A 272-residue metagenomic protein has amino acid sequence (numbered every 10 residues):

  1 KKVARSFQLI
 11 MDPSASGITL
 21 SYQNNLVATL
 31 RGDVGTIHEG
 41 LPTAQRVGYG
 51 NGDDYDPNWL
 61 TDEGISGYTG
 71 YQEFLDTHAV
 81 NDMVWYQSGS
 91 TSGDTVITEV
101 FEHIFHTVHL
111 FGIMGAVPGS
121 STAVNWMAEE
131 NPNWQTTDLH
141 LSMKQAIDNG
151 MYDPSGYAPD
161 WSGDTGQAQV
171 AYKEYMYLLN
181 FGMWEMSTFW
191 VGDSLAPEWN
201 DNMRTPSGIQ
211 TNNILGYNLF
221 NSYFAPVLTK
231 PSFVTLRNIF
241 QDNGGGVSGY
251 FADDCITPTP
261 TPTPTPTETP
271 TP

Functional and structural regions predicted by a protein language model:
K1-I147: Acidic/His-rich structured neighborhood in mature extracellular/periplasmic domains
K2, S6, E99, Y172-L179 (+1 more regions): Extracytoplasmic/secreted proteins, especially bacterial periplasmic and envelope-associated proteins
Y22, Y49, Y55, Y68-Y71 (+8 more regions): Sequence-level detector for tyrosine residue identity
N24-N25, N51, N58, N81 (+9 more regions): Detector for Asparagine
G89-V96, T165-Y172, G208, N212: Extracytoplasmic/periplasmic, Sec-exported soluble proteins
G112-G192, P197-N200: Post-HExxH zinc-binding segment in Zn-dependent metallohydrolases
E174-P258: Pan-zinc metallopeptidase signature
T257-T271: Ser/Thr-rich, Proline-interspersed low-complexity disordered segments
